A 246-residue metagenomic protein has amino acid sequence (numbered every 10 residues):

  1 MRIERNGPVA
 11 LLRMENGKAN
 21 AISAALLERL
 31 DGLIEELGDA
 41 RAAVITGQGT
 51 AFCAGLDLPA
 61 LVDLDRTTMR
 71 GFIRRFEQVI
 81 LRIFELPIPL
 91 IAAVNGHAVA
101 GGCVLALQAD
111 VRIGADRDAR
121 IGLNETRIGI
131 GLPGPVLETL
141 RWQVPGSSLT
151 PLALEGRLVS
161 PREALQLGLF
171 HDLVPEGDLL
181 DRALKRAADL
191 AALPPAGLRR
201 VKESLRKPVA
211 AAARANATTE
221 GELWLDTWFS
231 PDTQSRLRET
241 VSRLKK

Functional and structural regions predicted by a protein language model:
M1-Q48, T67, L81: Conserved CoA-thioester-binding segment of acyl-CoA-metabolizing enzymes
D39, G47-V79, A212: Glycine- (often His-adjacent) and acidic-residue-rich active-site loop that binds/positions the CoA thioester
G55, I73, E77, A100 (+2 more regions): Glycine-rich phosphate-binding loop at the start of an alpha helix
A93-V94, N124: Structural motif
V99-A153, R182, R186: CoA-thioester-processing core
V111, P151, E155-R157, E163 (+2 more regions): Well-ordered beta-strand positions
G114-A119, F170-T218, R243-K246: C-terminal long alpha-helix characteristic of the crotonase
